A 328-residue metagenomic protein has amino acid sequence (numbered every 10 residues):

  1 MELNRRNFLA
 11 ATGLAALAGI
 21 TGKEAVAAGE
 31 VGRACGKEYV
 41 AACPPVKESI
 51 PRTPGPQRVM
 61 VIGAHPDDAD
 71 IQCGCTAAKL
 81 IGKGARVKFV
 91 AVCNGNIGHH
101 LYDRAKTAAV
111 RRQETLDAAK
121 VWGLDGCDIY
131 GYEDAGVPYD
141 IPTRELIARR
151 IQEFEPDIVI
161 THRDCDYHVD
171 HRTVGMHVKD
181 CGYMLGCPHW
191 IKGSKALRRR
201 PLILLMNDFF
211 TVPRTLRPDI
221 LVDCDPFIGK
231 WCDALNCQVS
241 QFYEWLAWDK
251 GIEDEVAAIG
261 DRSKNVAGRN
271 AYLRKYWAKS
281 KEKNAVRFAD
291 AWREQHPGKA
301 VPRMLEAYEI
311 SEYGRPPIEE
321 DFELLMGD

Functional and structural regions predicted by a protein language model:
M1-L3: N-terminal secretory signal peptides
L9, E30-V46, P51-G55, R199 (+2 more regions): C-terminal accessory domains and tails appended to enzymatic cores
L9-G13, L17, G29-F154, M184 (+1 more regions): Active-site rim/loop-helix segments in enzyme catalytic domains that contact anionic ligands
A25-V26: Cleavable N-terminal signal peptides
K88, D125-M206: Internal alpha/beta domain cores that form substrate/cofactor-binding pockets in large enzymes and binding proteins
H99-Y102, R214-P218: Short acidic, glycine/proline-rich loop/turn micro-motifs
Q113-D117, M176, D180, G229 (+1 more regions): Residues on a specific face of well-ordered alpha-helices
T173-G182, P218-I228: Short, surface-exposed, charged loop/turn segments at secondary-structure junctions
